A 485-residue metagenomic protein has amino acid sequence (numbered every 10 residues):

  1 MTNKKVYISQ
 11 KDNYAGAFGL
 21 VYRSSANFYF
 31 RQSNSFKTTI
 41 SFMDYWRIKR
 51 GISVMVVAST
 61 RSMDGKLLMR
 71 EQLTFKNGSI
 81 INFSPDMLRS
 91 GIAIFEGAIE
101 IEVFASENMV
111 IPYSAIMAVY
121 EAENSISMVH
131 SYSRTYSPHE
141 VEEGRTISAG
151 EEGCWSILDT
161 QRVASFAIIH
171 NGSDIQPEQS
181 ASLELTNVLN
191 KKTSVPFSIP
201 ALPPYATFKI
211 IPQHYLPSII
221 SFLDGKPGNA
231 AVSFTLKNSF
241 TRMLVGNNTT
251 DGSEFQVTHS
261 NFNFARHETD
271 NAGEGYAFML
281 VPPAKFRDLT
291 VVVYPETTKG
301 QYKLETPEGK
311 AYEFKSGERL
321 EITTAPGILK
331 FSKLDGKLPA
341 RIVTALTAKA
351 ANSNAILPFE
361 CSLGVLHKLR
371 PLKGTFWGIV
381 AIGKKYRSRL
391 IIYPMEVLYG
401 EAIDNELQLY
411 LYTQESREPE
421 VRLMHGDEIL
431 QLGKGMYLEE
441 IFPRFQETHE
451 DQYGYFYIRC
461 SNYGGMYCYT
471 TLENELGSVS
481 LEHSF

Functional and structural regions predicted by a protein language model:
M1-F485: Gly/Pro-rich, tryptophan- and cysteine-flecked surface segments typical of secreted/extracellular proteins
